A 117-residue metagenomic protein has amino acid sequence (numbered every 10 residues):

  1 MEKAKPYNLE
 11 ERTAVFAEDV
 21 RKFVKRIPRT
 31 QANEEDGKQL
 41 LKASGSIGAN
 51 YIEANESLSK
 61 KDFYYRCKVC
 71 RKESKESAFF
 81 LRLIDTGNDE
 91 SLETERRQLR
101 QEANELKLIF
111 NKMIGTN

Functional and structural regions predicted by a protein language model:
M1-E53, S57-N117: Short, C-terminally biased terminal segments at protein or domain edges
